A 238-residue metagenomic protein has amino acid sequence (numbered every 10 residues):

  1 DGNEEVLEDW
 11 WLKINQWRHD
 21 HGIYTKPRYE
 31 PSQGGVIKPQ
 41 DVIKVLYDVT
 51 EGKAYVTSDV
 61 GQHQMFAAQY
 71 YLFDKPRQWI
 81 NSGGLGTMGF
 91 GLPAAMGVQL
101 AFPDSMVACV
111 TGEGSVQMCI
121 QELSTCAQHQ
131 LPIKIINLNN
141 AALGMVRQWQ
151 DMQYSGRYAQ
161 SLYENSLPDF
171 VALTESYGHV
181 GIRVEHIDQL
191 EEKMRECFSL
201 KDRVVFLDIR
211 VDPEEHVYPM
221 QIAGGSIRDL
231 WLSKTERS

Functional and structural regions predicted by a protein language model:
D1, K44, M65-S238: Thiamine diphosphate
D1-K13: Terminal amphipathic helices with adjacent charged low-complexity linkers/tails
D9, N15-V98: Active-site diphosphate/adenylate-binding microenvironment
W10-I14, E191-M194: Short, well-structured alpha-helical segments that form the helix of a local strand-helix-strand
